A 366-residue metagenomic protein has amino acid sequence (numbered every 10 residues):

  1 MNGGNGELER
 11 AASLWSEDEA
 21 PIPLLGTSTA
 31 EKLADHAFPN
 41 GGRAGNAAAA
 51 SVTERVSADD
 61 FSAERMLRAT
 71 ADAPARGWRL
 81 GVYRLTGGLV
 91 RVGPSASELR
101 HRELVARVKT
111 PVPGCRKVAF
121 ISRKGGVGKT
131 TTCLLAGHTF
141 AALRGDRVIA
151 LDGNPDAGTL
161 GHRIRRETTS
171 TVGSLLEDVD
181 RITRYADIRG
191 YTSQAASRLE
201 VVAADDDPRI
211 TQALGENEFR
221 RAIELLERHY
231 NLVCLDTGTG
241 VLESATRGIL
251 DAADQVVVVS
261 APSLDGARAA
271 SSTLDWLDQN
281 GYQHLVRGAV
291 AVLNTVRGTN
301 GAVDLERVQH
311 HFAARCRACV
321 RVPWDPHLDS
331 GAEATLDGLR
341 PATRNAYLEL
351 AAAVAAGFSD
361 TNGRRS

Functional and structural regions predicted by a protein language model:
L14-A119: Extreme N-terminal, non-catalytic leader segments that precede Walker-type/kinase nucleotide-binding cores
R100-L104, C115-P155, L160-R163, E177 (+1 more regions): Walker A/P-loop phosphate-binding motif and the immediately C-terminal alpha-helix
A142-E200: Phosphate-binding loop that captures ATP/GTP phosphates
Q194-A196, E200-L242: Phosphate-binding/switch loop-helix module in NTP-utilizing enzymes
E227-N231, S244-L264: Inter-motif core of Ras-like GTPase G domains
D236, T295-R340: Beta-strand-loop-alpha "switch" segments that mediate conformational coupling across diverse proteins
A270-G288: Conserved C-terminal guanine-recognition region of P-loop GTPase G domains, centered on the G4
G331-S366: NTP-binding/hydrolysis catalytic cores, primarily Walker-type P-loop NTPases
